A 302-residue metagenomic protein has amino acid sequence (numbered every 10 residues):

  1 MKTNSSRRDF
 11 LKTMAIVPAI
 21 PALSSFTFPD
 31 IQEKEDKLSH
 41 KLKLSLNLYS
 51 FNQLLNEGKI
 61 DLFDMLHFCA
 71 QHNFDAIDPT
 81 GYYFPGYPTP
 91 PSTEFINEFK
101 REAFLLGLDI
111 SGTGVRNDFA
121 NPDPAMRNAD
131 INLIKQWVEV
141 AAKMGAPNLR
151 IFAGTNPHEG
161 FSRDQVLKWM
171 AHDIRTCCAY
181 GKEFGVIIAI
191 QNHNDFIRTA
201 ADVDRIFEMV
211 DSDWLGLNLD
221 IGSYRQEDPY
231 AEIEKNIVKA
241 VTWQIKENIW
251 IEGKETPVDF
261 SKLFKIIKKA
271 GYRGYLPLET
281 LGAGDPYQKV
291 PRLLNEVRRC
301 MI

Functional and structural regions predicted by a protein language model:
K2-S45, S50-N73, I197-I302: Histidine-acidic metal/acid-base catalytic patches
M14-A22, F26, E35-D36, I96 (+2 more regions): Active-site acidic/histidine proton-transfer and metal-coordination neighborhood in alpha/beta enzyme cores
Q53, Y83-Y87, F119-D123, P157-S162 (+2 more regions): A short acidic, helix-capping loop that chelates divalent metal ions and anchors anionic groups
D75-A76, D109, P147, I187 (+2 more regions): Residue-level detector of anion-binding/catalytic polar loops
D78, G112-G114, R150, Q244 (+1 more regions): Conserved beta-strand positions in the central sheet of alpha/beta enzyme cores
P79-E98, G154-P157: Glycine-rich, proline-tolerant flexible connector loops at the mouths of alpha/beta enzymes
P88-I96, P124-R127, Y287-K289: Metal-dependent catalytic neighborhoods of phosphoester/phosphodiester hydrolases
S92-L105, C177, E232-K235, K262-I266: Catalytic-core regions built around general acid/base machinery
